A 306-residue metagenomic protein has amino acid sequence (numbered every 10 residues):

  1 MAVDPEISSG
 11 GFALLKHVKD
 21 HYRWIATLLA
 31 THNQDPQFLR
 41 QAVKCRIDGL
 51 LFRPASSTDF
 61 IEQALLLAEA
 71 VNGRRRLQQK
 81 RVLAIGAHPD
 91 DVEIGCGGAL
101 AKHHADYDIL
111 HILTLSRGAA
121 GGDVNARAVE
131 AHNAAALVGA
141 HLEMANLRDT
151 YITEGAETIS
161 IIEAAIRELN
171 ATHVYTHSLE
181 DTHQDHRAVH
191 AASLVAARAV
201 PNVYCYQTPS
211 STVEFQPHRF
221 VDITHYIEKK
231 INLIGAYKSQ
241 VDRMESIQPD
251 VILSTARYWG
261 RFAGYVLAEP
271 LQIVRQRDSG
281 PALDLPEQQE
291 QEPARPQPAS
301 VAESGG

Functional and structural regions predicted by a protein language model:
M1-V18: Conserved phosphotransfer microenvironments
S9, A13, N33-G49: Alpha4 helix (beta4-alpha4-beta5 surface) of REC/receiver domains from two-component response regulators
L15-Y22, A101-H104: Surface-exposed amphipathic alpha-helices with a cationic face
Y22, A42, L67-L83, T153-G306: Metal-dependent de-N-acetylase/amidase catalytic core
L39, T58, L66-L169, V195 (+3 more regions): Active-site rim/loop-helix segments in enzyme catalytic domains that contact anionic ligands
R46-I61: Output/docking surface of receiver
